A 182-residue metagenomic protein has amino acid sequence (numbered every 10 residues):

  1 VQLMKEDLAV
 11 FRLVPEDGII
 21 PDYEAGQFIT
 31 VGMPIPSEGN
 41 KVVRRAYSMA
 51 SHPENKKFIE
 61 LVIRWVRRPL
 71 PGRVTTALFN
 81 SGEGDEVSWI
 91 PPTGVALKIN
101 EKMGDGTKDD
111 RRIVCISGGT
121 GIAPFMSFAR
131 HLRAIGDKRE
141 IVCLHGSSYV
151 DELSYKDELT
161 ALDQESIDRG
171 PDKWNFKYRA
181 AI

Functional and structural regions predicted by a protein language model:
V1-L3, H52: Residue-level recognition of beta-strand microenvironments
A9-V114, R169-P171, I182: FAD-binding FR-type
D17, L132-G136, D163-S166: Active-site catalytic pocket residues across diverse enzymes, especially alpha/beta-hydrolases
M49, I122-G136: Histidine-anchored nucleotide/phosphate-binding helix
I63, P91, S117-G118, M126 (+2 more regions): Short, structured patches in soluble enzyme cores that scaffold and shape functional sites
V74, I99-E101, F125-R130, S154-D157: A short secondary-structure junction signal
D110, A134-I141: Conserved S-adenosyl-L-methionine
E140-I182: Reductase modules of NAD(P)H-dependent flavoproteins
